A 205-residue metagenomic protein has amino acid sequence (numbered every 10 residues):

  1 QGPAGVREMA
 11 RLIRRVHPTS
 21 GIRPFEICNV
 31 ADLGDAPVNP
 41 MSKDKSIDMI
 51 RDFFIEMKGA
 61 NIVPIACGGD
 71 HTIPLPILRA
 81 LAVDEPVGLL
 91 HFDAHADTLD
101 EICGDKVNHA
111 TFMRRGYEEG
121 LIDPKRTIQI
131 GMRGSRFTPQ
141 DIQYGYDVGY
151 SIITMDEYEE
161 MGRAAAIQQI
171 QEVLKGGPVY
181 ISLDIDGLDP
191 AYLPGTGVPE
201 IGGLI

Functional and structural regions predicted by a protein language model:
Q1-I205: Conserved alpha-helical scaffold segments that buttress catalytic/binding sites
